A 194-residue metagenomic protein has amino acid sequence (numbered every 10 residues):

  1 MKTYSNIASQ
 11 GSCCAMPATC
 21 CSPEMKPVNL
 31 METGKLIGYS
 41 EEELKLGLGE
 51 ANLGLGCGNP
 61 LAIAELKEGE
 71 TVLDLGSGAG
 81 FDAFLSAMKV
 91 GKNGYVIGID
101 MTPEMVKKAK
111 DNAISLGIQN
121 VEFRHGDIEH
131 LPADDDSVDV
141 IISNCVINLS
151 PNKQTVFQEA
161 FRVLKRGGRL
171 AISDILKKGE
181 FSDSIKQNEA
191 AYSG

Functional and structural regions predicted by a protein language model:
M25-T71, D82-K89: Conserved alpha-helix/loop element of class I SAM-dependent methyltransferases that forms part of the SAM/SAH-binding
E68, E129-V140: A short acidic, Gly/Pro-enriched loop at the edge of an enzyme's catalytic core that lines a small-molecule cofactor
V72, I141-I142: Hydrophobic beta-strand segment of the Class I
T102-E104: Conserved SAM/SAH-binding beta-strand->alpha-helix loop
A109: Conserved SAM-binding loop
L116-E129: Conserved SAM-binding strand-loop segment of SAM-dependent methyltransferases
Q154-R169: A short glycine-rich, Lys/Arg-flanked "PGG" loop and its adjoining helix->strand segment in the class I
L176-G194: Short, glycine-/aromatic-enriched active-site segment of Class I SAM-dependent methyltransferases
